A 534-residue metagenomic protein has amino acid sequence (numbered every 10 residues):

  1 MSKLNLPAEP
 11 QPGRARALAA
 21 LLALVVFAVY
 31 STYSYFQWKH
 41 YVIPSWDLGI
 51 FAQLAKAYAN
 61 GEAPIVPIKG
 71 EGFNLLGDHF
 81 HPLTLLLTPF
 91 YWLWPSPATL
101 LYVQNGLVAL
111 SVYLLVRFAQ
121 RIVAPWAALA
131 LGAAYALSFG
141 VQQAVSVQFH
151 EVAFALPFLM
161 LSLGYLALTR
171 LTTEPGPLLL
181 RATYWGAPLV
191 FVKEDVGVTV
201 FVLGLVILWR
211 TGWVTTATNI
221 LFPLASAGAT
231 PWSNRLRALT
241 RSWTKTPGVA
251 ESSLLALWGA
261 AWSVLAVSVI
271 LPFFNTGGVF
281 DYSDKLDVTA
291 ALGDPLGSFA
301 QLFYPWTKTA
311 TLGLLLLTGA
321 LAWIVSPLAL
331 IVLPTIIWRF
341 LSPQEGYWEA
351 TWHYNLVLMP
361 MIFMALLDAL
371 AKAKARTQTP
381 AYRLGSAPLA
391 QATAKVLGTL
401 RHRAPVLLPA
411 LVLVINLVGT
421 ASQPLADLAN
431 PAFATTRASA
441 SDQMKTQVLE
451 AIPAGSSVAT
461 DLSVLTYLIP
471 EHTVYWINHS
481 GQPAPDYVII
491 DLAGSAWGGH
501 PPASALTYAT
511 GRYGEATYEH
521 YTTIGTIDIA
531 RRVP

Functional and structural regions predicted by a protein language model:
M1-T32, L179, W243-L255: Start-transfer (signal-anchor) and selected internal transmembrane alpha helices of multi-pass inner/ER membrane
A20-L24, A256-A260, A373-P424: Signature aromatic-anchored transmembrane alpha helix within multi-pass, membrane-resident enzymes that catalyze glycan
V29, Y33, I43, D47 (+6 more regions): Membrane-lumen/periplasm interface segments of specific transmembrane helices in polyprenyl phosphate-linked
I50-N74, P82-L83: Extracytosolic helix-loop segments that constitute the early lumenal/periplasmic catalytic or substrate-binding loops
Y102-I122, L161: Transmembrane-helix motifs of polytopic, lipid-linked glycan transferases
L114-R117, A134, A153-T172, L178-W185 (+3 more regions): Specific aromatic-rich, kink-prone transmembrane helix
L131-F139, G186, V190: Short helix- or helix-capping micro-motifs that position conserved polar/aromatic residues at function-defining sites
L330-L389: Hydrophobic/aromatic-rich transmembrane helices and adjacent perimembrane loops
